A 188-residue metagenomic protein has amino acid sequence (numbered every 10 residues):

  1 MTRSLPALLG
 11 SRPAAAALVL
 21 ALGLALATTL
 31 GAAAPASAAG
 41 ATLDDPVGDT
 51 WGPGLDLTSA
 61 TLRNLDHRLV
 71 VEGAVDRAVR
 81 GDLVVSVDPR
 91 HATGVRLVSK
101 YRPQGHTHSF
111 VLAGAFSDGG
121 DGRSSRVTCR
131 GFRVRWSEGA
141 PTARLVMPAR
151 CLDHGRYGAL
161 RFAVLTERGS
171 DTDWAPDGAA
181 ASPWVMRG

Functional and structural regions predicted by a protein language model:
M1-A38: Secretory targeting and sorting signals
T2, G31-V84, R90-S125, Y157 (+1 more regions): Order/disorder boundary and secretion-linked terminal/linker segments
A60-L62, F132-W136, L160-F162: Generic structural motif
S117-D153: Acidic, glycine-rich flexible loop segments
D153-L160: Short glycine/proline/serine/threonine-rich loop/turn segments at secondary-structure transition edges
